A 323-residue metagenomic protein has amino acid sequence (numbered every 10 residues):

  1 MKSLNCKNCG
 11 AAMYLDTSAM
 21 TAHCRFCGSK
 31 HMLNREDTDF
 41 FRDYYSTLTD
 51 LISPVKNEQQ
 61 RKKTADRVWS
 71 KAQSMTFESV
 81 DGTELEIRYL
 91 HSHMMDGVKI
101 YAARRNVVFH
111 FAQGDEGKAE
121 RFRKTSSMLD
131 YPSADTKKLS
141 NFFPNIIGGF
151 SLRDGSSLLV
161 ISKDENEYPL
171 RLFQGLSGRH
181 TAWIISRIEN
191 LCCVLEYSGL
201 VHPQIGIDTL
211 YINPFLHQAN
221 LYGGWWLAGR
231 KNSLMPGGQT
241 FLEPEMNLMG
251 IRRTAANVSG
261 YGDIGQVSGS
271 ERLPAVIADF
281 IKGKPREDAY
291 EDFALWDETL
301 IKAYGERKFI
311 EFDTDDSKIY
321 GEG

Functional and structural regions predicted by a protein language model:
N5-N8, F26: Short, cysteine/histidine-rich loop/knuckle motifs that typically chelate Zn2+
A19-K30: Cysteine-rich micro-motifs
Y45-Y89: Juxta-kinase regulatory segment immediately upstream of eukaryotic protein kinase catalytic domains
E78-S140, L172-F173: ATP-binding glycine-rich loop module of kinase domains
N141-A182: Conserved structural core of kinase catalytic domains
C192-F215: Catalytic-loop of the protein kinase fold
N213-E322: C-lobe/activation-segment region of protein kinase-like
